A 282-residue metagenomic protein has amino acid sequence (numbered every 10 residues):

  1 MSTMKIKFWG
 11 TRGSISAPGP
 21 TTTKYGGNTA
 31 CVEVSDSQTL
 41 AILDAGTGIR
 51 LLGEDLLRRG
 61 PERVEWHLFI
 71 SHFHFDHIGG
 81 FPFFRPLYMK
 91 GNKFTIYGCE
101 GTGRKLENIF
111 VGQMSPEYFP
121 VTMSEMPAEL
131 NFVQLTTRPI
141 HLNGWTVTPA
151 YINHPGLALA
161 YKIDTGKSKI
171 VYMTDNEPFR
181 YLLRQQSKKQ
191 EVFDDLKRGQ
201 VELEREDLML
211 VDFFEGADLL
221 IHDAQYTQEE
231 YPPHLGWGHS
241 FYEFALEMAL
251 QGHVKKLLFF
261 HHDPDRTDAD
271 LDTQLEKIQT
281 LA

Functional and structural regions predicted by a protein language model:
S2-K5, S16, T148, T267 (+1 more regions): Extended recognition/assembly regions associated with phosphoester-bond processing machinery
S2-P61, L159-F179: Conserved beta-strand hairpin/beta-sheet module of binuclear metal-dependent hydrolase folds, prominently
T3, F94, C99-G156, G166: Metallo-beta-lactamase
K5, E65, K93-T95, K169 (+1 more regions): Residues at the starts of beta-strands that form the adenosine-phosphate
C31-S35, N131-F260, A269-K277: Metal-dependent phosphodiesterase/nuclease catalytic metal-binding core
T47-Y97: Active-site metal-binding motif and surrounding structural segment of the metallo-beta-lactamase
G48, H74, E177, Q225 (+1 more regions): Catalytic metal-binding/acid-base residues of hydrolase active sites
R50, H77, Q228-E229, R266: Short glycine-rich, flexible loops that bind phosphorylated cofactors or substrates
